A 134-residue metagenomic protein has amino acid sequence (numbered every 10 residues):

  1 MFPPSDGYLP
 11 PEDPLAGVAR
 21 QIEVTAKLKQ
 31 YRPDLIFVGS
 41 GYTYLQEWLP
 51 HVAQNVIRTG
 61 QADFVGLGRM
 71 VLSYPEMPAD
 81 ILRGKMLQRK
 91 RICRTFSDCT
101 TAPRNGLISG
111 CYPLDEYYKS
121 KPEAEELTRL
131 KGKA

Functional and structural regions predicted by a protein language model:
M1-A134: Flavin-dependent oxidoreductase catalytic cores
